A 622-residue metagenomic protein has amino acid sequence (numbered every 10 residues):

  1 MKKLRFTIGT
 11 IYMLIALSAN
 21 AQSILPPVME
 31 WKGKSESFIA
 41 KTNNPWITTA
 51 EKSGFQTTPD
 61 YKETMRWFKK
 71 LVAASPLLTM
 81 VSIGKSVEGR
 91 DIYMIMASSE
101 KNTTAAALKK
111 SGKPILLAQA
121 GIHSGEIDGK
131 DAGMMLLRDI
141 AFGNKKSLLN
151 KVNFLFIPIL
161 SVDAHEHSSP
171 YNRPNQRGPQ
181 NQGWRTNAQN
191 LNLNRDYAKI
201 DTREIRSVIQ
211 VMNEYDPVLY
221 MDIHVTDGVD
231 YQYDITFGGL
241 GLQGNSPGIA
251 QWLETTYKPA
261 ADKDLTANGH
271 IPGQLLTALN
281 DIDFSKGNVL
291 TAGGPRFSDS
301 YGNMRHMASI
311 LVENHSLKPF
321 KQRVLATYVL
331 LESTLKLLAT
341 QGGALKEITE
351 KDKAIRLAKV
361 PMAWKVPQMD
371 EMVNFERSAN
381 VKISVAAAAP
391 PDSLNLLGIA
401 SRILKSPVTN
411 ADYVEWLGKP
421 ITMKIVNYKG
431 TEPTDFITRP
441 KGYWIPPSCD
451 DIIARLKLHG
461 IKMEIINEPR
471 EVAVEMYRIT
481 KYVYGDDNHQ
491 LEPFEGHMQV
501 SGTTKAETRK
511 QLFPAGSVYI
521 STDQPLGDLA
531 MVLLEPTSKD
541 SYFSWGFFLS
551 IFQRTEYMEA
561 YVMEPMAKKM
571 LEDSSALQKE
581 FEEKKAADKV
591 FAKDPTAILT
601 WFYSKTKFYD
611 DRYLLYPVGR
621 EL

Functional and structural regions predicted by a protein language model:
M1-P27: Bacterial Sec-dependent N-terminal signal peptides
S37-Q56, A118-A120, L191-N192, E432-R439: Acidic/histidine-rich, surface-exposed loop or edge segments in extracytoplasmic proteins
A50-T58, I122-E126, N194-A198, P247-Q251 (+2 more regions): Second-shell loop/turn segments in exported
K62-L116: Soluble metallo-hydrolase cores and metallopeptidase-like ectodomains found primarily in the secretory/periplasmic
K110-Q119, I127-F284, L290-R296: Active-site/substrate-binding loop(s) of hydrolase catalytic cores
A278-V474, R478-K481: Hard-cation-handling environments
T431-F436, W444, D451-Q524, D528 (+1 more regions): Substrate-recognition/cap regions that form aromatic- and gly/pro-loop-enriched pockets for small-molecule ligands
L526-L529, L534-L622: Accessory, solvent-exposed terminal regions and/or long lumenal/extracellular loops of proteins
